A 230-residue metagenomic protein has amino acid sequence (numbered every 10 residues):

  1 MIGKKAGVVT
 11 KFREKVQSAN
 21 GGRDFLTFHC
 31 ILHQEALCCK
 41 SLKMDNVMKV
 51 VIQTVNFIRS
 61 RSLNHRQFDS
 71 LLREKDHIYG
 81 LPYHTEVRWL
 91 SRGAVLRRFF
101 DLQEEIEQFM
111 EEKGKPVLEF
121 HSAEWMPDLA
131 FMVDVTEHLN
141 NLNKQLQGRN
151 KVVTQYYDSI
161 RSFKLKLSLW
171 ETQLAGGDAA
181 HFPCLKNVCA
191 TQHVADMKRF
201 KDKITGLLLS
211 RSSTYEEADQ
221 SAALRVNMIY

Functional and structural regions predicted by a protein language model:
M1-Y230: Alpha-helical structural modules in large enzymes and assemblies
